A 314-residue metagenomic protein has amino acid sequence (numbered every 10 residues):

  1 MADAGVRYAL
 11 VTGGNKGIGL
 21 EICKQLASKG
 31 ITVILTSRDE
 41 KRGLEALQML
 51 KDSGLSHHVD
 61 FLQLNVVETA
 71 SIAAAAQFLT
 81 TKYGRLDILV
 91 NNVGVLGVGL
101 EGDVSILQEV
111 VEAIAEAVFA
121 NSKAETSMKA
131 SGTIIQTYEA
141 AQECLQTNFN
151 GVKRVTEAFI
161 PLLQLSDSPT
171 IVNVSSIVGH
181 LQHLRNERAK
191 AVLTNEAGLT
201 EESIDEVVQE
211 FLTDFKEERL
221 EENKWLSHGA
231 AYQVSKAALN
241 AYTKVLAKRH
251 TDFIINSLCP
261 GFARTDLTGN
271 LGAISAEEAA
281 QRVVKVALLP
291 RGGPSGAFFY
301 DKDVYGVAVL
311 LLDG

Functional and structural regions predicted by a protein language model:
A2-S37: Canonical Rossmann dinucleotide-binding motif of NAD(H)/NADP(H)-dependent dehydrogenases/reductases, specifically
G43, I72-A76, T268: A conserved hydrophobic alpha-helix of the Rossmann-fold in NAD(P)-dependent oxidoreductases
D52-A70: Rossmann-fold cofactor-recognition segment
V67-G84: Conserved Rossmann-fold cofactor-binding substructure of NAD(P)-dependent oxidoreductases
V90, V155-L163, L239-T243, V286: Hydrophobic positions on the long internal alpha-helix of Rossmann-like NAD(P)-dependent oxidoreductase domains
V95, E101-L145, Q164-K248, C259: Catalytic loop of short-chain dehydrogenase/reductase
R154, A237, S257-T265, G269-G314: C-terminal helical subdomain
